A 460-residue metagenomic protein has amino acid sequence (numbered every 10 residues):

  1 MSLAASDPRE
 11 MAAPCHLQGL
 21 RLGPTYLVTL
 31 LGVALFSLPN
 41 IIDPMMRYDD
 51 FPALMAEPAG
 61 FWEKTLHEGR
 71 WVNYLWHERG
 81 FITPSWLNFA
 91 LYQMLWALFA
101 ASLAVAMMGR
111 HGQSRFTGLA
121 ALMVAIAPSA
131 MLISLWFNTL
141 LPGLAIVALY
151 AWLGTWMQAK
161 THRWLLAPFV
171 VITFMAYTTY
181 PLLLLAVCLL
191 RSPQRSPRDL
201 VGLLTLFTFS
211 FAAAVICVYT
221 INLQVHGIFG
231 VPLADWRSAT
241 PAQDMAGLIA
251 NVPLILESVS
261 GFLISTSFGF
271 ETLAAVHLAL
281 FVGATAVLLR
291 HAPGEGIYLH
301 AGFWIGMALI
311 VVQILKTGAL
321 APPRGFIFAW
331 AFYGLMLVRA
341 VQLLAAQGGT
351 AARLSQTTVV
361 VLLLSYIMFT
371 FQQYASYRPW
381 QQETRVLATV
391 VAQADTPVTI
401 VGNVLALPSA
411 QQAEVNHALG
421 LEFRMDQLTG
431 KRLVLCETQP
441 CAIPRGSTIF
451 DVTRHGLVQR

Functional and structural regions predicted by a protein language model:
S2-M55, H77, F81-L95, H111-L119 (+1 more regions): Intrinsically disordered, polar/acidic, low-complexity terminal segments
Y48, A59-W86, F207, V215 (+1 more regions): Membrane-lumen/periplasm interface segments of multi-pass, membrane-embedded glycan/lipid transferases
L66, R70, L95, F116-Q158 (+3 more regions): Membrane-interface micro-motifs in multi-pass membrane enzymes
Q93-M123, T285-A286: Transmembrane-helix motifs of polytopic, lipid-linked glycan transferases
A151, H162-L189, F209: Membrane-interface alpha helices of multi-pass inner-membrane proteins
L183-F211: Perimembrane helix-loop-helix junctions
R198-V201, F281-W304: Membrane-interface helix-loop-helix junctions at transmembrane boundaries of multi-pass membrane enzymes, predominantly
Q342-F369: Signature aromatic-anchored transmembrane alpha helix within multi-pass, membrane-resident enzymes that catalyze glycan
